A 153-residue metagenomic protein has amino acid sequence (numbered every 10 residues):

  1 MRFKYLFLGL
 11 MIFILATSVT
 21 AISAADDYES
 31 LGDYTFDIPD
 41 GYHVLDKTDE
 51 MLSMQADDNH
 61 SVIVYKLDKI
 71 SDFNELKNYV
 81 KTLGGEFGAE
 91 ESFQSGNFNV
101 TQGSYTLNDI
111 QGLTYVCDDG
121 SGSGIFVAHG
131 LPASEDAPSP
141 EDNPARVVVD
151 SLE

Functional and structural regions predicted by a protein language model:
M1-A24: Sec-dependent N-terminal signal peptides of Gram-positive bacterial secreted proteins and lipoproteins
L6, D26, N143-R146: Acidic/histidine-enriched, beta-strand-rich ligand/metal-binding domains
S23-D27, D72: An N-terminal domain-start capping segment
D26-D37: Short aromatic-glycine motifs in intrinsically disordered, low-complexity regions
Y28, G41-Y42, G85-A89, V100 (+1 more regions): Short glycine-aromatic motifs
Y34, D40-Y42, F126-E153: Surface-exposed amphipathic alpha-helical segments
K47-P140: Conserved polar/disulfide-associated segments of primarily extracytoplasmic proteins
